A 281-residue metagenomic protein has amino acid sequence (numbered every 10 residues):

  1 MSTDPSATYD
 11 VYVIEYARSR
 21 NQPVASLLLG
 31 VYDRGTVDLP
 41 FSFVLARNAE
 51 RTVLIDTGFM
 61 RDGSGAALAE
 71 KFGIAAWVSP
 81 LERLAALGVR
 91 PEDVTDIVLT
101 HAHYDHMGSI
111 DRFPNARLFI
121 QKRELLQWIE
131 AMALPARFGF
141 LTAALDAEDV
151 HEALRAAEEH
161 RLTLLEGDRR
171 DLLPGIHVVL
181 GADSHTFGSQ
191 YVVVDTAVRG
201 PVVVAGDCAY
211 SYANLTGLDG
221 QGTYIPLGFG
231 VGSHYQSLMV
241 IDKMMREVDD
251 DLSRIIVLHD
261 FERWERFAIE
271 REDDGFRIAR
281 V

Functional and structural regions predicted by a protein language model:
M1-I55, F59-G63, A67-E70, D168 (+3 more regions): Zn-dependent metallo-beta-lactamase
S2-D4, A75-V89, D93, R123-L180 (+2 more regions): Metallo-beta-lactamase
V11, A46, D56, V94 (+7 more regions): Divalent metal-coordination and catalytic microenvironments
V13, F43-R47, L164-A197: Core dinuclear metal-dependent hydrolase active-site scaffold
A17, T57-F59, A102, R123-E124 (+3 more regions): Active-site metal-binding loops of divalent metal-dependent hydrolases
L29-Y32, A67-F72, L134-A136, T223-L227: Short glycine-enriched, charge-decorated loop/helix-capping segments at active-site entrances that position
E70-I120: Active-site metal-binding motif and surrounding structural segment of the metallo-beta-lactamase
G73-E82, V198-V281: Cap/insert and terminal regions of metallo-dependent hydrolase folds
